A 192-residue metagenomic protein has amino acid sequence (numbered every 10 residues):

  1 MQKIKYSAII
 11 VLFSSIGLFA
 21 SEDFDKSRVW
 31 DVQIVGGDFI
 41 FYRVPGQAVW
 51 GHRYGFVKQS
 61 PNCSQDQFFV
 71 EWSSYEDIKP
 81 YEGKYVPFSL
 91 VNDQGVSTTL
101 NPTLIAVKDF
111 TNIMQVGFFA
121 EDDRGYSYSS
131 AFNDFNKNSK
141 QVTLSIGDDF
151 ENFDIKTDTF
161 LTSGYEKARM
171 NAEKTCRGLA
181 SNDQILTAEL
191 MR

Functional and structural regions predicted by a protein language model:
M1-S21: Classical Sec-dependent N-terminal signal peptides that target proteins to the secretory pathway
A20-R192: A generic "folded-domain core" signal
